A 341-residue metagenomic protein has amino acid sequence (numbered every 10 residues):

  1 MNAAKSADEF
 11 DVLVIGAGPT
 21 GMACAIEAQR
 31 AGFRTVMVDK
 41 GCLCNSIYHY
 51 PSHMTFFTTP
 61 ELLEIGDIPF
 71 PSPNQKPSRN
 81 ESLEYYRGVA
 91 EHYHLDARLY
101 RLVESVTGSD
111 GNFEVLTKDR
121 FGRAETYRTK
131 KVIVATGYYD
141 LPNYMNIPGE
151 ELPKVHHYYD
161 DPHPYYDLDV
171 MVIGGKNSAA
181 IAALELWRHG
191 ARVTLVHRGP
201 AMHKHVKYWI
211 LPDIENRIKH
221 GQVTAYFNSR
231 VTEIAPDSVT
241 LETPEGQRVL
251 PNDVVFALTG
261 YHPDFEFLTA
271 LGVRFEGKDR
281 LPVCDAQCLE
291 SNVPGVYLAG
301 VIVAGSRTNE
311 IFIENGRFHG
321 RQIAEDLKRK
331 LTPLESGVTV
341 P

Functional and structural regions predicted by a protein language model:
M1-I15, R30, N45, H49 (+7 more regions): FAD-binding core/adjacent interface of flavoenzyme oxidoreductases
N2-F10, V14-K40, Y158-H203, Q287-V338: Rossmann-like dinucleotide/flavin-binding elements
A4, A17-L95, A180-Y208, G277-K278: Beta1-alpha1 glycine-rich phosphate/pyrophosphate-binding loop at the start of Rossmann-like nucleotide-binding domains
G16, P51, T58, D67 (+5 more regions): Pocket-edge structural micro-motifs
A28, Y50-M54, N112, N146-E150 (+5 more regions): Short, glycine/charged-enriched secondary-structure capping and boundary segments
Y85, D213, H319-Q322: Alpha-helical elements of Rossmann-like donor-binding domains used by nucleotide-donor carbohydrate transfer enzymes
H94-F121, T126-T129, R188-D279, E335-P341: A Rossmann-like FAD-binding core segment of flavoenzymes
P142-N143, H203, F265-E266, S306-R307: Glycine/Thr-rich phosphate-binding loops of Rossmann-like dinucleotide-binding domains
